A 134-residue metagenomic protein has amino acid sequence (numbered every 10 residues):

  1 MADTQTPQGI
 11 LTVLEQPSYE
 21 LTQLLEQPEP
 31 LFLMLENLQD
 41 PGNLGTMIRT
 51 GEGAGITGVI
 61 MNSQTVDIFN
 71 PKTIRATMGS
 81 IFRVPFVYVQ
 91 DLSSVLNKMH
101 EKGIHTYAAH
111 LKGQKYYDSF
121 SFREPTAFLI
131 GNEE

Functional and structural regions predicted by a protein language model:
M1, T77, F120: Residues that scaffold the ATP/ADP-binding catalytic core of kinase and kinase-like folds
M1-E26: Extended, non-globular alpha-helical segments
T6-I10, R75-G79, R123-A127: Short, hinge-like loop/turn segments at secondary-structure boundaries
Q8, P41-L44, M78, I130 (+1 more regions): Short glycine-rich loop/turn motifs that provide flexible caps or phosphate-binding loops at active sites
L11-V13, L33-M34, I60, F128: Conserved beta-strand segments that form the floor/walls of ligand-binding pockets within enzyme and binding domains
V13-E15, E36, H110, I130-G131: Short beta-strand segments
Y19-G113: RNA substrate-binding interface of SAM-dependent RNA methyltransferases
Y107-E134: Active-site/ligand-binding-proximal alpha/beta "capping" segment
